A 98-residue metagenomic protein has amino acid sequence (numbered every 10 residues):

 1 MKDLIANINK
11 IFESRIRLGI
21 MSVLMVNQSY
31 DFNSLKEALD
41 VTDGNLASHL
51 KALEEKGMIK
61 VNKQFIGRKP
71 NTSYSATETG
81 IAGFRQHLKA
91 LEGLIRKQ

Functional and structural regions predicted by a protein language model:
M1-I5, S22, I81-Q98: Amphipathic alpha-helical dimerization/coiled-coil segments that flank or bridge DNA-binding/regulatory modules
D3, N7-T42, I66, N71-S73: N-terminal helix-turn-helix DNA-binding core of bacterial DNA-binding proteins
N45: Residues in the helix-turn-helix
H49: Residues within the DNA-recognition helix of helix-turn-helix
G57: Glycine-centered, phosphate/nucleic-acid-interacting loop/turn motifs that mediate DNA/RNA or nucleotide
V61: Short beta-strand "wing" residues that participate in macromolecule-binding interfaces
